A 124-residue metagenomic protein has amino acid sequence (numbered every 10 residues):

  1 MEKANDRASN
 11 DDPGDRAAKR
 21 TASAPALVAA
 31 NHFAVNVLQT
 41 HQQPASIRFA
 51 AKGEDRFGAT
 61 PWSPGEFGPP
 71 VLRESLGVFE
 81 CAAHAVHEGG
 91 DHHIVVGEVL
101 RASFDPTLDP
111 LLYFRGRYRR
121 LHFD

Functional and structural regions predicted by a protein language model:
M1-D124: Basic, polyanion-binding surface patches
